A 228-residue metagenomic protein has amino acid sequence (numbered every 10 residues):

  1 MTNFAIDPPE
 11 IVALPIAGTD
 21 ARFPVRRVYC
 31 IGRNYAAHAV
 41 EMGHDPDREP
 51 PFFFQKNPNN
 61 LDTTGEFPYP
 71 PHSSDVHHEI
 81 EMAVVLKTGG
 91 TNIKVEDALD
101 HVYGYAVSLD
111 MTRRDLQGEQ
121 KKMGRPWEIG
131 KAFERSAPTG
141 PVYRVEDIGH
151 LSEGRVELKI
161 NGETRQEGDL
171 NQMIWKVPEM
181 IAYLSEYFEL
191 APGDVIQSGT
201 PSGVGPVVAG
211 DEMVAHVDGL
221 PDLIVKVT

Functional and structural regions predicted by a protein language model:
M1-D100: Extended, compositionally biased flexible segments
T2-R22, N34, H38-D47, A106 (+1 more regions): Catalytic-pocket segment enriched in acidic/His residues
